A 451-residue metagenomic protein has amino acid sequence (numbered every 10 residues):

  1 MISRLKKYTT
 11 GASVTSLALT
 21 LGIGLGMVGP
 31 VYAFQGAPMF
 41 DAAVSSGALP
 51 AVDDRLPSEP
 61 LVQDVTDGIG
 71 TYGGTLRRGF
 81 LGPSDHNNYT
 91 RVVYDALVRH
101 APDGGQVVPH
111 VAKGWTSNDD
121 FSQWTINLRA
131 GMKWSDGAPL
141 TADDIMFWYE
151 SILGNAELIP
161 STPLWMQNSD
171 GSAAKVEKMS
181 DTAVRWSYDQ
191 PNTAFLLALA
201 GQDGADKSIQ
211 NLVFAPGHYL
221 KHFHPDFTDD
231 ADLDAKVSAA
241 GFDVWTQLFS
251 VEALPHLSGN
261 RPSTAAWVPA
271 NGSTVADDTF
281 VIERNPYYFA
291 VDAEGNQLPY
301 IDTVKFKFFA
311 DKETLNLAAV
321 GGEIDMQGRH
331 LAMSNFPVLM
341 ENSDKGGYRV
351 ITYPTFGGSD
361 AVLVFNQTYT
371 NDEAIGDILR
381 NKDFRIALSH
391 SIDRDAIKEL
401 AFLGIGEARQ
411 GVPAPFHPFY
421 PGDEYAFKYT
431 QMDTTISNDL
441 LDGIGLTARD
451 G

Functional and structural regions predicted by a protein language model:
M1-T10: N-terminal secretory signal peptides that target proteins for export/translocation
S13-G26: Bacterial N-terminal signal peptides
I23, V52, E59-T66, Y287-V291 (+1 more regions): A short, compositionally biased domain-edge/stem linker segment
M27-A33: Sec/Tat signal peptide C-region and signal peptidase I cleavage site
F34, P38-A42, H100-D103, T116-T162 (+6 more regions): Extracytoplasmic/periplasmic ligand-capture domains
S45, P50-D119, E150, Q247-S250 (+1 more regions): N-terminal lobe/hinge region of extracytoplasmic solute-binding protein
L164-L248: Surface-exposed binding/hinge segments that line and control ligand-binding clefts or catalytic entry sites
